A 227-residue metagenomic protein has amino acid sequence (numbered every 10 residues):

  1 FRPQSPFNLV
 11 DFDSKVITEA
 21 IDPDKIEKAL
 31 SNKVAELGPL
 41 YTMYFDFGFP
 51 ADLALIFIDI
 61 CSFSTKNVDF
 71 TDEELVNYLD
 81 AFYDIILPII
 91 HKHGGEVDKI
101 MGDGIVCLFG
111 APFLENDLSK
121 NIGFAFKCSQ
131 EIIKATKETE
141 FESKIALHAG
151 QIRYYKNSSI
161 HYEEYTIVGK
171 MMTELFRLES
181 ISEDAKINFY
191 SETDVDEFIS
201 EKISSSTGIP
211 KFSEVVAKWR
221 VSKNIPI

Functional and structural regions predicted by a protein language model:
F1-P39, E163, E174, S182-I227: Intrinsically disordered, glycine/charged-rich C-terminal tails and inter-domain linkers that flank nucleotidyl cyclase
K33, P39-K120, F124: Catalytic NTP-binding/metal-coordinating core of nucleotidyl cyclase/transferase enzymes
P39-M43, I85-I89, E131-E138, R177-I181: Amphipathic alpha-helical regulatory segments at dimerization interfaces that relay allosteric signals between sensory
A51, F141-S143, A185: Residue-level signal for beta-strand positions within conserved beta-sheet cores that form or flank
I89, H93-K120, A135-V168: Catalytic core of nucleotidyl cyclases, primarily class III adenylyl/guanylyl cyclases
I90-E96, A135-T136, E179-F189, N224-P226: Low-complexity, flexible helical/coil segments
I122, F126-S129, V168-L175: Amphipathic alpha-helical transducer elements in NTP-driven molecular machines
